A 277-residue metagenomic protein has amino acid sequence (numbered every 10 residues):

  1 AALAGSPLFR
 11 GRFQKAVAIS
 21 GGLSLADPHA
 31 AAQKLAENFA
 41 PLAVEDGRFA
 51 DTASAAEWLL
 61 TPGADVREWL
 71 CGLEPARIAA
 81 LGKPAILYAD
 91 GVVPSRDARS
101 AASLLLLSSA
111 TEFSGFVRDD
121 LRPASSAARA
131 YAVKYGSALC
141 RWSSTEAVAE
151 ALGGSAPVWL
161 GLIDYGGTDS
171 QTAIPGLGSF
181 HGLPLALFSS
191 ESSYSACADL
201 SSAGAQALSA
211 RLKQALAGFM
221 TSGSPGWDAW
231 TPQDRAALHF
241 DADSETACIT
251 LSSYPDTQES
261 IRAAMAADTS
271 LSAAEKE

Functional and structural regions predicted by a protein language model:
A1, A30-N38, L177-S179: NAD(P)H-dependent oxidoreductase Rossmann-fold/reductase module
A1-A30: Primarily recognizes the serine-hydrolase "nucleophile elbow" in alpha/beta-hydrolase and SGNH/GDSL folds
G5-L8, V44, P75, G153 (+2 more regions): Sec-exported extracytoplasmic/periplasmic mature domains
S6, R10, A31-Q33, L60 (+1 more regions): Extracytoplasmic/cell-surface-exposed regions of Actinobacterial cell-envelope-associated and secreted proteins
K15, S24, T61-Q206, S222: Substrate-gating cap/lid region and adjacent catalytic-acid/histidine neighborhood within extracellular/lumenal
A31-R67: Helix-rich cap/lid subdomain of alpha/beta-hydrolase
G153-V158, G166-G167, S192-E277: Alpha/beta-hydrolase-fold serine-hydrolase catalytic core, especially in secreted/extracellular enzymes
